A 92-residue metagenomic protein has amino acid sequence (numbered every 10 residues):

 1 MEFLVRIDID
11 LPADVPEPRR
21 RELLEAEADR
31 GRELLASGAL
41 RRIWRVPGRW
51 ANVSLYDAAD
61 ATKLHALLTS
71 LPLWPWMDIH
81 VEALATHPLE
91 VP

Functional and structural regions predicted by a protein language model:
M1-P92: Conserved, structured core segments of small domains
